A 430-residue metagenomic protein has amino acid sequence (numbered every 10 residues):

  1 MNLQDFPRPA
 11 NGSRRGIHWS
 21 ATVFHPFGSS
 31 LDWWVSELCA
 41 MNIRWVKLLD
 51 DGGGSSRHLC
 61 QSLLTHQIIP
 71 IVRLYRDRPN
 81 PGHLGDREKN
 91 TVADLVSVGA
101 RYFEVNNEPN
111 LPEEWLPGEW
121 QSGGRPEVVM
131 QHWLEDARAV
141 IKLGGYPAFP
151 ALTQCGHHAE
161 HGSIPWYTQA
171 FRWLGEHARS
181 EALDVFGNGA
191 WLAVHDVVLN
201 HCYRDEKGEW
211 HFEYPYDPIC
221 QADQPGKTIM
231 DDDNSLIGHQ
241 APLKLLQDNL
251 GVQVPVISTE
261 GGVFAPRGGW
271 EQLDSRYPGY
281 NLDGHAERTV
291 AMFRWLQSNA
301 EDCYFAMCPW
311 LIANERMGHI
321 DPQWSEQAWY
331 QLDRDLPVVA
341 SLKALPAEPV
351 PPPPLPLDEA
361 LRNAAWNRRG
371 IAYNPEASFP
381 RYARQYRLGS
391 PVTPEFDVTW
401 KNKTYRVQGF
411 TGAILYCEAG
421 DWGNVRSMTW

Functional and structural regions predicted by a protein language model:
N2-L3, G28-W34, G52-Q61, L84-V92 (+4 more regions): Alpha-helical scaffolding within the catalytic cores of extracellular/periplasmic polymer-degrading hydrolases
N2-P7, G12, G16-E37, W270-P354: Aromatic-rich peripheral "rim/lid" segments of glycoside hydrolase catalytic domains that contact and position glycan
S13-A21, R44-L48, P70-L74, R101-V105 (+4 more regions): Hydrophobic faces of well-ordered beta-strands that scaffold small-molecule active sites in alpha/beta enzyme cores
I17, V23-S55, I69-I71, V98-R101: Catalytic domains of carbohydrate-active enzymes, especially glycoside hydrolases
D51, H58-W173, S258: Substrate-binding cleft of extracellular glycoside hydrolase catalytic domains
V72, N107, P150-A151, T168-Q240 (+2 more regions): Aromatic- and acid-rich polysaccharide-binding/catalytic face of secreted or lumenal carbohydrate-active enzymes
R78-N90, N110-E127, D205-Q221, P266-G279 (+1 more regions): Surface-exposed, active-site-proximal loop segments in enzymatic domains
P351-W430: Extended, compositionally biased repeat/scaffold regions that form elongated interaction surfaces
